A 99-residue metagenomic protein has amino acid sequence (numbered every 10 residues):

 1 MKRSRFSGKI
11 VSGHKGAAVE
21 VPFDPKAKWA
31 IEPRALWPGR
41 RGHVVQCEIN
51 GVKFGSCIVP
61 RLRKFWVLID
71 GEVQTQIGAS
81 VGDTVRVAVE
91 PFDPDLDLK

Functional and structural regions predicted by a protein language model:
M1-K64, V81-K99: Long, compositionally biased stretches
I69: A conserved hydrophobic position in a structured secondary element of the catalytic/binding core that shapes
E72-G82: Short active-site loop/helix that positions an aromatic residue
